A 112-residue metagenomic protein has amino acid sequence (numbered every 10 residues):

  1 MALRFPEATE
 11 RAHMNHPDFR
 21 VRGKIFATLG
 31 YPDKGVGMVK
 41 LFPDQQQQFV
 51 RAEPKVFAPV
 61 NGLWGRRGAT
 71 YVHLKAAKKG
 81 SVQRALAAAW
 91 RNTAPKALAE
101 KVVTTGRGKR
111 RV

Functional and structural regions predicted by a protein language model:
M1-V112: Charge-dense, helix-prone N-terminal extensions
